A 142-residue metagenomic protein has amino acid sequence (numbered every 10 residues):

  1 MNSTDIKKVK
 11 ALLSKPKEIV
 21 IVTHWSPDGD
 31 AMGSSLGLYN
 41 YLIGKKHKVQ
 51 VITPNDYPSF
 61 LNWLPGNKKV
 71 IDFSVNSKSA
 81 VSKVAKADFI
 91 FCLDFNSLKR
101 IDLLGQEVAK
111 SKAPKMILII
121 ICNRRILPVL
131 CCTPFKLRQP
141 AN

Functional and structural regions predicted by a protein language model:
M1-N142: Replace "Mg2+/Mn2+-dependent" with "divalent metal-dependent
